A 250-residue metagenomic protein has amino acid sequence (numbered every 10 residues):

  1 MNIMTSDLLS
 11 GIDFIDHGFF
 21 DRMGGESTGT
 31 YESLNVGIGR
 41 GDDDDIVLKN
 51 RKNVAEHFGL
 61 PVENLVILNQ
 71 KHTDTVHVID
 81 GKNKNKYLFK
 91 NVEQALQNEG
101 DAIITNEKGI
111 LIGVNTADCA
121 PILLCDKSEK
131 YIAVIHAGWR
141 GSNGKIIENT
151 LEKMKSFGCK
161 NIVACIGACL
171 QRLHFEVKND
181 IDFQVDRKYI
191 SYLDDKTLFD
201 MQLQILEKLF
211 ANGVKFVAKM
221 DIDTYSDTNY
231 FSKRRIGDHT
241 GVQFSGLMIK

Functional and structural regions predicted by a protein language model:
M1-K250: Active-site microenvironment for binding and transforming phosphate-containing groups
